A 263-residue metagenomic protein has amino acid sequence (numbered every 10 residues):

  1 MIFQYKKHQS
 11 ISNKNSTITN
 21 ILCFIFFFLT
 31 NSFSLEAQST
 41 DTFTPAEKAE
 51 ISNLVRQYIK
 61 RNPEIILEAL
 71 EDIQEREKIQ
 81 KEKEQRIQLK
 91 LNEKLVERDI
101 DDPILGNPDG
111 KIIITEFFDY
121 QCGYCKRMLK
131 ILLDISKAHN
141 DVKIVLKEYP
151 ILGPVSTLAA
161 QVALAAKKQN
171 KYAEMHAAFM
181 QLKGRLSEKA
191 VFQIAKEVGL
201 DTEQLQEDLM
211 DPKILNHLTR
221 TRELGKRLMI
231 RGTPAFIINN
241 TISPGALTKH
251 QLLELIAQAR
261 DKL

Functional and structural regions predicted by a protein language model:
M1-T17: N-terminal secretory signal peptides that target proteins for export/translocation
I2-K6, C23, L35-N92: N-terminal targeting signals for export/organelle localization
H8, I100-P103, K130-I131, R222-E223: A generic local structural motif
N20-N31: Bacterial N-terminal signal peptides
Q38-S52, K196-L263: C-terminal cap of thioredoxin/glutaredoxin-like
T44-K48, S52, I59, P63-I66 (+12 more regions): Solvent-exposed, acidic/flexible segments
L95-I112, S136-K137: A short beta-strand-turn-helix
T115, Y120, K126-T202, Q206 (+3 more regions): Structural alpha/beta surface segment adjacent to cysteine/selenocysteine redox centers across thiol/disulfide enzymes
